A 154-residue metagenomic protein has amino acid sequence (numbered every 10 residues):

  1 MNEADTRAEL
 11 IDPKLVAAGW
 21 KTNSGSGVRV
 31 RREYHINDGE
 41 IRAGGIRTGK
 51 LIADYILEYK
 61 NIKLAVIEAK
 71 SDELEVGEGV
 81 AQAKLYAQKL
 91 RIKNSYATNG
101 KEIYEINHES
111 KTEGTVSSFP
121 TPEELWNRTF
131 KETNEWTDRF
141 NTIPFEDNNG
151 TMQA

Functional and structural regions predicted by a protein language model:
M1-A65, K70-A154: ATP-dependent helicase/translocase motor core
